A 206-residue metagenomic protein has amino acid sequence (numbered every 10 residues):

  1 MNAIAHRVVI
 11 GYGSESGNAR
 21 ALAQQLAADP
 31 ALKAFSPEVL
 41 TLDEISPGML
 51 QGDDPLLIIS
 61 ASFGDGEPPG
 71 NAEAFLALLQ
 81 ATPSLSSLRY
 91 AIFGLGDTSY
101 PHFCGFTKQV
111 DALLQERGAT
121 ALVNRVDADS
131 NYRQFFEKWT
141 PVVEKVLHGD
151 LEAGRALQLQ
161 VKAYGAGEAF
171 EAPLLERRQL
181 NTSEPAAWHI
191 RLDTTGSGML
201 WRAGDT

Functional and structural regions predicted by a protein language model:
M1-T206: FNR-like FAD-binding dehydrogenase module
